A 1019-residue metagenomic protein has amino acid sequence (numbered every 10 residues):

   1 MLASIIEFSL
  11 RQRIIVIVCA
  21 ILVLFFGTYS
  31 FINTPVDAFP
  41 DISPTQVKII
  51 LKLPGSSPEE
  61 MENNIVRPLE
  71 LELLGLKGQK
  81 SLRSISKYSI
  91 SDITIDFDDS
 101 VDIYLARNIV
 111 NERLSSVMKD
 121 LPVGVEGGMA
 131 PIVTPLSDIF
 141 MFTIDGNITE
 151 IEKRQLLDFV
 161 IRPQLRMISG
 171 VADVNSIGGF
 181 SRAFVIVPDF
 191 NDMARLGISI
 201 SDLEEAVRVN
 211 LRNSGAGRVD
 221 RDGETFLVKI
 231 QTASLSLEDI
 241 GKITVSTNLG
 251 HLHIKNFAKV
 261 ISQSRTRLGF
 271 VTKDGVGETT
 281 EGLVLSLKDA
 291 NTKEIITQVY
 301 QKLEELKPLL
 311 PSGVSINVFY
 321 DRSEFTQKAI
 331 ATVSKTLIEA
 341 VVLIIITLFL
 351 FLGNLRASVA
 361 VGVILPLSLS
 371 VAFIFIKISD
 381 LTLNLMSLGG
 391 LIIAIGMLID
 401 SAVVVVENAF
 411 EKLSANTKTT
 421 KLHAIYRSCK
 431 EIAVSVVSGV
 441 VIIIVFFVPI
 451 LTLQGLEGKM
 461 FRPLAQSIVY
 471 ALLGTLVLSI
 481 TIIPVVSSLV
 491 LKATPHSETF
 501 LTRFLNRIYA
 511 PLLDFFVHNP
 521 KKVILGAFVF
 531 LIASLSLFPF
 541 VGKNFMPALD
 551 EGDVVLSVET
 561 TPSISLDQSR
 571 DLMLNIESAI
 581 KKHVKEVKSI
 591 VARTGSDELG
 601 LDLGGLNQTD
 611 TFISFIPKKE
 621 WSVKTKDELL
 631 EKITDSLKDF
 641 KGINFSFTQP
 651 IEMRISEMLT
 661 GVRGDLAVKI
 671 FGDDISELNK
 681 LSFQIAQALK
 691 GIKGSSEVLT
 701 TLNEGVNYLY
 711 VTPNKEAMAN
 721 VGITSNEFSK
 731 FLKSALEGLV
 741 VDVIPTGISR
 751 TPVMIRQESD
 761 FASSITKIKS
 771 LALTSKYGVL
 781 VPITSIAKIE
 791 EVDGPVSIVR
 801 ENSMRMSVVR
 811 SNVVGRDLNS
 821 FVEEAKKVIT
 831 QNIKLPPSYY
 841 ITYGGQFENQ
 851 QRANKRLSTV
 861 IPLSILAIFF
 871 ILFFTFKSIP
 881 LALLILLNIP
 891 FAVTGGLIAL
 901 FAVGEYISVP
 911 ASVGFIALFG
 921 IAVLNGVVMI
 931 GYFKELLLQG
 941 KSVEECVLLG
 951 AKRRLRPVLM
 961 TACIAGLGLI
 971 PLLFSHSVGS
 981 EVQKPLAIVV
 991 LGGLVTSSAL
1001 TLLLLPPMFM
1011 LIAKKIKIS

Functional and structural regions predicted by a protein language model:
L2-V36, K430-I432, E498-P547, V587 (+3 more regions): Signature of alpha-helical transmembrane segments and their immediate interfacial
F8, F39, I50-K52, M118 (+9 more regions): Extracytoplasmic/periplasmic membrane-proximal domains and adjacent transmembrane bundles of envelope biogenesis
I14, I21-E60, S116-G124, I378 (+5 more regions): Transmembrane helices with small-residue packing motifs
V18, S57-N64, S100-I109, D138-M141 (+20 more regions): Solvent-exposed, non-transmembrane alpha-helical starts
G27-I32, V342-E411, T452, Y470 (+6 more regions): Hydrophobic transmembrane alpha-helices and their membrane-interface caps in long multi-pass transport proteins
M61-I132, N191-R212, Q231-A233, D567-V662 (+2 more regions): Solvent-exposed, membrane-proximal periplasmic/extracellular interface segments of envelope transport and secretion
F319, T326, I330, V406 (+4 more regions): Helix-loop junctions and hydrophobic alpha-helical segments within the transmembrane domains of large membrane
I395-A409, I432-T452, K459-S497, T611 (+5 more regions): Transmembrane alpha-helices and their membrane-interface boundaries in multi-pass membrane transporters and channels
